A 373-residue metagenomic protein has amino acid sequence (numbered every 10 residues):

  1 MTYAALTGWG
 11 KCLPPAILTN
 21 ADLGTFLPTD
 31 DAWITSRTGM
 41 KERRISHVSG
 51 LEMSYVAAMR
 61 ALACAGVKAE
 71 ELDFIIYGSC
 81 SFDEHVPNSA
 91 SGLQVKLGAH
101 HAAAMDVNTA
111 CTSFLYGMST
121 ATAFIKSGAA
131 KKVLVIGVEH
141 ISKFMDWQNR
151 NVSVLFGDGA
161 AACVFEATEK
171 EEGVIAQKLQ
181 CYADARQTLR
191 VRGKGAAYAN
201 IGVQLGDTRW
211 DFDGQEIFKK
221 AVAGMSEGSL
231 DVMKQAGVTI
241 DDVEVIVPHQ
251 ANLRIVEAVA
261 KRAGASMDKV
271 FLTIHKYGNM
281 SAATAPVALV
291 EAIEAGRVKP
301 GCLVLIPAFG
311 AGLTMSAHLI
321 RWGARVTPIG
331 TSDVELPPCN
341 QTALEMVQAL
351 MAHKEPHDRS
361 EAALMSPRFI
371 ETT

Functional and structural regions predicted by a protein language model:
M1-H47, N149-K219, A223, E227 (+1 more regions): Condensing-enzyme catalytic core mediating Claisen C-C bond formation in acyl metabolism
T7, G78, N108, V133-E139 (+3 more regions): Short beta-strand segments
T25-W33, E84-G98, V135-I141, A196-V203 (+1 more regions): Acidic-glycine-rich active-site phosphate/pyrophosphate-binding loop
L51, Y55-A58, L62, S81-F82 (+6 more regions): Claisen-condensing/thiolase-fold acyl-transfer catalytic domains that form or cleave C-C bonds in fatty acid
C64, K68-H100: Anion-binding (especially nucleotide phosphate/pyrophosphate-binding) glycine-rich loop and adjoining beta-alpha core
E70-G78, I240-H249: Short glycine-rich phosphate-binding loop at a beta-alpha junction
K126-A160: Flexible, glycine-rich active-site loops centered on histidine and acidic residues that chelate a metal or position
